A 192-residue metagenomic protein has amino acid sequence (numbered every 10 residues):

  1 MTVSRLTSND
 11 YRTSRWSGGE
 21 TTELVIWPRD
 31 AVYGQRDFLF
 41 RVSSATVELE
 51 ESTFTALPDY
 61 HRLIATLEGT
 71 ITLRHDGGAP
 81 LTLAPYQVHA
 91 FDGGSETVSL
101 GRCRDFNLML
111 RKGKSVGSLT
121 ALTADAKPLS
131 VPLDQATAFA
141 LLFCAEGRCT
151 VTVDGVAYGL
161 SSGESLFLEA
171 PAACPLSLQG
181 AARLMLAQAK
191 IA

Functional and structural regions predicted by a protein language model:
M1-A192: Jelly-roll (double-stranded beta-helix
